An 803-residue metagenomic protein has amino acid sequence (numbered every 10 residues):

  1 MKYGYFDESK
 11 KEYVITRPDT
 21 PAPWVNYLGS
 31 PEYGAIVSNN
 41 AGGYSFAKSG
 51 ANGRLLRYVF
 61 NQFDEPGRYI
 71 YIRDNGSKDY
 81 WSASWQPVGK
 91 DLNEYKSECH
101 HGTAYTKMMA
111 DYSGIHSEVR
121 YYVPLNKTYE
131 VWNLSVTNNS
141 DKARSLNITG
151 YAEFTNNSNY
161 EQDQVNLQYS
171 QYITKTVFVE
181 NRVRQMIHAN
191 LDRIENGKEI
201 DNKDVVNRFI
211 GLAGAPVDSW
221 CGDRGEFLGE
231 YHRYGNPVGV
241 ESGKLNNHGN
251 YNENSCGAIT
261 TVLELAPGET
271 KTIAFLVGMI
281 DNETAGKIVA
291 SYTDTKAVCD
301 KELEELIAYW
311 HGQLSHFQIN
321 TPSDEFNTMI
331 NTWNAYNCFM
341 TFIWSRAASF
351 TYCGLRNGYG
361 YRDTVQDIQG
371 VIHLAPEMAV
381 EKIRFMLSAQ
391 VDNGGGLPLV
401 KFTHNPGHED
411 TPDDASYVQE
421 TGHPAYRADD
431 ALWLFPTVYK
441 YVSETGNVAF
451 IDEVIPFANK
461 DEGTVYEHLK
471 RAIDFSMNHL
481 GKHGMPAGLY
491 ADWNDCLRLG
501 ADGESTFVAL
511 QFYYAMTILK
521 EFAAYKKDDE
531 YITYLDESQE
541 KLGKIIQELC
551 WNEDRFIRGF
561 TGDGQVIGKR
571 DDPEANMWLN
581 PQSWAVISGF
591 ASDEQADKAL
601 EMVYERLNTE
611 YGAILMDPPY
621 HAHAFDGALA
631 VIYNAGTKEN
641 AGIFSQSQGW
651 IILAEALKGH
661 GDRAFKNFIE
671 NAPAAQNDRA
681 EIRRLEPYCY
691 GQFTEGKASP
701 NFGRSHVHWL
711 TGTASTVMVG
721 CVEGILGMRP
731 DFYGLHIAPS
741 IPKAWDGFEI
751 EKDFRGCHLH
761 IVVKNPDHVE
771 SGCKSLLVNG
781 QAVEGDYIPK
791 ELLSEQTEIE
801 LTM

Functional and structural regions predicted by a protein language model:
M1-R362, P376-F385, A389, K440-E444 (+7 more regions): Anionic coordination/interaction segments
Y71, Y359-T364, I368-A379, I383-H483 (+5 more regions): Aromatic-rich carbohydrate-recognition surfaces in CAZymes
T137-N139, E283-T284, E444-A458, I518-Y534 (+1 more regions): Inter-helical turn/loop segments and adjacent helix faces that build the functional surface of alpha-helical bundle
Y151, V165-N166, L397-P398, Y513-A630 (+2 more regions): Catalytic cores of carbohydrate-active enzymes
S349-G358, P398-R427, A458-T464, H483-S505 (+3 more regions): Carbohydrate-binding/catalytic loop surfaces
P730-I761: Surface beta-strand/loop "capping" patches
E751, L792-M803: Short, well-structured beta-strand segments within conserved domains
V778-Q781: Short strand-turn-strand beta-turns centered on an Asx-Gly dipeptide
